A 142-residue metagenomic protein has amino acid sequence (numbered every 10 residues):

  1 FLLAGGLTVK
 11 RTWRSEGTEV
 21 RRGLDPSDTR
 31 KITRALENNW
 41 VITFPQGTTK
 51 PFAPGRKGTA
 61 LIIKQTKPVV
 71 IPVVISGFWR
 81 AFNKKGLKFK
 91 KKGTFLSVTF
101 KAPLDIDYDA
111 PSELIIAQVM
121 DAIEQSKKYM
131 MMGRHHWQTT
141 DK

Functional and structural regions predicted by a protein language model:
F1-R34: Membrane-interfacial amphipathic helices and adjacent loop/beta segments that form the lipid-substrate binding surface
T8, W40-F44: Structural motif
T29-T33, E113, A117-M120: Amphipathic, non-transmembrane alpha-helical secondary structure
W40, K50-L114: A cross-family acyltransferase "interaction/gating" segment
G47: Active-site metal-binding loops of divalent metal-dependent hydrolases
T59, I115-S126: Short amphipathic C-terminal alpha-helix that caps PH/PH-like domains
V70-V74, E124, M131-M132: A structural signal for short, well-ordered beta-strand segments and their strand-loop junctions that often border
G133-K142: Short, highly charged C-terminal tails/helix-capping segments
